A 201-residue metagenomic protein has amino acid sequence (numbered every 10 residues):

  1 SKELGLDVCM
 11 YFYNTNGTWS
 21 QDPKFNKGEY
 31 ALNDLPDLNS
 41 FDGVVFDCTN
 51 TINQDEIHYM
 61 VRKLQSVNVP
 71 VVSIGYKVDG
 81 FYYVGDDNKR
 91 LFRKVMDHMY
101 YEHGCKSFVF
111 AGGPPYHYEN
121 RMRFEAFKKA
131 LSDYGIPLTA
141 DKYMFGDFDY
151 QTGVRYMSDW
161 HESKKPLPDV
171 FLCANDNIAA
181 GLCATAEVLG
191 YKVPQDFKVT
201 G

Functional and structural regions predicted by a protein language model:
S1-G201: Bacterial carbohydrate/catabolite-sensing allosteric modules
